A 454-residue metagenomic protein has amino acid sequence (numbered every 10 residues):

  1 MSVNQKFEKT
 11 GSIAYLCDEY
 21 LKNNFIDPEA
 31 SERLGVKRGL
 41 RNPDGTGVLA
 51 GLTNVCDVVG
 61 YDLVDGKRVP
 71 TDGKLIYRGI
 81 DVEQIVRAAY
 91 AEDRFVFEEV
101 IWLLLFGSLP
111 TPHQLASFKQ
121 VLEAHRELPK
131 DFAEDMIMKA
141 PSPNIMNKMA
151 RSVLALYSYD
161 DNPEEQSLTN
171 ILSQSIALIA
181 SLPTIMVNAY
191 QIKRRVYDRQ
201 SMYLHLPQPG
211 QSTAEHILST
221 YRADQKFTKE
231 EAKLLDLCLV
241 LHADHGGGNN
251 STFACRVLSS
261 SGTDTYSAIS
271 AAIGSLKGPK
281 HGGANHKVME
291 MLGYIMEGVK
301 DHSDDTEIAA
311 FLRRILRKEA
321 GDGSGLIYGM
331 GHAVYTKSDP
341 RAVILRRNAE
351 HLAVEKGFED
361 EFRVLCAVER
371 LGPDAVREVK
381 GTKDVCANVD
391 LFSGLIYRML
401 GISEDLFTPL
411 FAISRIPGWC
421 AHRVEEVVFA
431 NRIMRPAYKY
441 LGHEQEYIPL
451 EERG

Functional and structural regions predicted by a protein language model:
M1-G454: Non-transmembrane, aqueous-exposed alpha-helical and coiled segments at domain scale
